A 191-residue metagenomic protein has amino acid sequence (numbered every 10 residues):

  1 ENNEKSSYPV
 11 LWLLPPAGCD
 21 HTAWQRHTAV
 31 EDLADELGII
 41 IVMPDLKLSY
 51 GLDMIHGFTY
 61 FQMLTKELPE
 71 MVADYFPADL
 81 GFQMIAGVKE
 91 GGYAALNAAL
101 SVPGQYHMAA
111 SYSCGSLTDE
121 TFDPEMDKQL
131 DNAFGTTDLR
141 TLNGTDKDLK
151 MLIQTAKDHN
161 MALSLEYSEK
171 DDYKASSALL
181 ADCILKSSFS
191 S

Functional and structural regions predicted by a protein language model:
E1-S191: Non-catalytic cap/lid and distal C-terminal segments of serine-dependent acyl enzymes
